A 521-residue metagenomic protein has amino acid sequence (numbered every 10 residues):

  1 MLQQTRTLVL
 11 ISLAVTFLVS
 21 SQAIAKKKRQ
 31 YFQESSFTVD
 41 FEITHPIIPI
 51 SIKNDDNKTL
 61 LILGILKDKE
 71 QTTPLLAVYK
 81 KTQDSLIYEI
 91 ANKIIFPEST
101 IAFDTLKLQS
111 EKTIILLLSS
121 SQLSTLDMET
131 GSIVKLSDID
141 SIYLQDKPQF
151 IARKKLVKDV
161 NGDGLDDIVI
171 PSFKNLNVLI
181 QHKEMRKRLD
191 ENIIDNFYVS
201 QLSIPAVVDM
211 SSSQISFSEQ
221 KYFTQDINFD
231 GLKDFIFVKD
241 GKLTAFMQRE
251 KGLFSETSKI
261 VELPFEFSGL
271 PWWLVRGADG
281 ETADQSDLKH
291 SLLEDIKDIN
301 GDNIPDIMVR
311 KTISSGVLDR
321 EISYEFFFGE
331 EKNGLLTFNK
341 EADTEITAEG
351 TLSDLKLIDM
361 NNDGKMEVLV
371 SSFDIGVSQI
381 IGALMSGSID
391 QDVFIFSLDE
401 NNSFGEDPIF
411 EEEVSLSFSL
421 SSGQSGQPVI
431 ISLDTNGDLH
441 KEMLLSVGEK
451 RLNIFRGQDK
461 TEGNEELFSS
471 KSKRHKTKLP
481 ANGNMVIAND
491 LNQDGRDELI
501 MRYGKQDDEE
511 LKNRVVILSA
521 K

Functional and structural regions predicted by a protein language model:
M1, S21-Q22: Coiled-coil-like amphipathic alpha-helices with heptad-repeat character
M1-V9: Bacterial N-terminal signal peptides that target proteins for export
L10-F17: Bacterial N-terminal signal peptides
Q22-K521: Beta-propeller-forming repeat regions
